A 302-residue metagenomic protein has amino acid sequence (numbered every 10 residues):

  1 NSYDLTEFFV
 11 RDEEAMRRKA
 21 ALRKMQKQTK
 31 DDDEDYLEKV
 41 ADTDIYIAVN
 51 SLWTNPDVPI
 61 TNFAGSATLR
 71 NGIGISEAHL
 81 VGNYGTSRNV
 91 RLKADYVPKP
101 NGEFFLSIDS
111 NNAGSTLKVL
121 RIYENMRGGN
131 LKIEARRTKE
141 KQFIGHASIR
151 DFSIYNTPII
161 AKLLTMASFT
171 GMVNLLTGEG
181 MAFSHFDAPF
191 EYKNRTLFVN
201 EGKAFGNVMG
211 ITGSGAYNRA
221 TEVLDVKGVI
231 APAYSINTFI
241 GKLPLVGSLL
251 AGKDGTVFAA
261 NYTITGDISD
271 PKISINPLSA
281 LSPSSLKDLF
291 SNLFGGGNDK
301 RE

Functional and structural regions predicted by a protein language model:
N1-H185, P189-L197, M209-E302: Membrane-proximal interfacial segments on either side of biological membranes
L197-V199, A204: Extracellular beta-strand/loop-rich repeat segments of large surface/secreted proteins
